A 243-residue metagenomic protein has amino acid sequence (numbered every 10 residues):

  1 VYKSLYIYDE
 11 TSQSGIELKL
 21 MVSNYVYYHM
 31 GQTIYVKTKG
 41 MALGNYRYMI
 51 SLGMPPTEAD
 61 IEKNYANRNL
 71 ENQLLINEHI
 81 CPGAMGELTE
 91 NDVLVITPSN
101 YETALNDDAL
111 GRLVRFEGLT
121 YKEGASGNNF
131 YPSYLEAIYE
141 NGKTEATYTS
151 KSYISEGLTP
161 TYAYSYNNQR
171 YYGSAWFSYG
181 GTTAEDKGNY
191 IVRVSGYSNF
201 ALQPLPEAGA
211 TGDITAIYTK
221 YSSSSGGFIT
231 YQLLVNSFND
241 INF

Functional and structural regions predicted by a protein language model:
V1-F243: OB-fold nucleic-acid-binding modules
